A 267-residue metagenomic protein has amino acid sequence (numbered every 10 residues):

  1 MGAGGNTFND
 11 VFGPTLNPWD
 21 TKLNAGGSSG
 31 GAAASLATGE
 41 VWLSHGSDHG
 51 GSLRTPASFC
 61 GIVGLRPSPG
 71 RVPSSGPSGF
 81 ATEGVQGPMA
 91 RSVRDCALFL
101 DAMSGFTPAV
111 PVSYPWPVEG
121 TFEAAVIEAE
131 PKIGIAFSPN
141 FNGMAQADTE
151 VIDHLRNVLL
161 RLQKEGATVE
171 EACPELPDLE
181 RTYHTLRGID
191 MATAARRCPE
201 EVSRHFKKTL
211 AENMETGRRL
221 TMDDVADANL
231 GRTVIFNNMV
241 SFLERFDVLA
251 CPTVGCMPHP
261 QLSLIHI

Functional and structural regions predicted by a protein language model:
M1-M103: Short glycine/serine-rich loop segments
W42-L43, D247-L249: Short, Asp-centered acidic motifs that coordinate Mg2+ and/or phosphate in catalytic or ligand-binding sites
L53-R54, M144-A145, P258-P260: Glycine/Thr-rich phosphate-binding loops of Rossmann-like dinucleotide-binding domains
V63-D153, N157: A short helix-breaking turn/cap at a secondary-structure junction
P111-P117, S138-F141, A172-H184, K208-L220: Flexible, acidic loop-helix segments that line cofactor/substrate-binding pockets
T121-A124, A147-C173, A195-E201, V225-F246: Acyltransferase
A125-P139, L186-V240, P252, C256 (+1 more regions): Short helix-loop capping/hinge segments that flank enzyme active sites or metal/cofactor-binding pockets
I265-I267: Conserved small/polar residues in nucleotide/adenosyl-binding loops
